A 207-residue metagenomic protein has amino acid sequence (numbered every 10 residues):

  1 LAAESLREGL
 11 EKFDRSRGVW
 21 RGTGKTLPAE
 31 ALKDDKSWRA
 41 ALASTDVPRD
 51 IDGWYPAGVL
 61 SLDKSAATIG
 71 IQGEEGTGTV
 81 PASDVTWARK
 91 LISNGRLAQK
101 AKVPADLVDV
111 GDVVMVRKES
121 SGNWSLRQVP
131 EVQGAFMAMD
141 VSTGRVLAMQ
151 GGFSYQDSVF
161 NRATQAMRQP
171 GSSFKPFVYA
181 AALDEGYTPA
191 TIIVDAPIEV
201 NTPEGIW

Functional and structural regions predicted by a protein language model:
L1-I206: Extended, non-catalytic substrate-recognition/exosite surfaces adjacent to catalytic cores, especially in enzymes
